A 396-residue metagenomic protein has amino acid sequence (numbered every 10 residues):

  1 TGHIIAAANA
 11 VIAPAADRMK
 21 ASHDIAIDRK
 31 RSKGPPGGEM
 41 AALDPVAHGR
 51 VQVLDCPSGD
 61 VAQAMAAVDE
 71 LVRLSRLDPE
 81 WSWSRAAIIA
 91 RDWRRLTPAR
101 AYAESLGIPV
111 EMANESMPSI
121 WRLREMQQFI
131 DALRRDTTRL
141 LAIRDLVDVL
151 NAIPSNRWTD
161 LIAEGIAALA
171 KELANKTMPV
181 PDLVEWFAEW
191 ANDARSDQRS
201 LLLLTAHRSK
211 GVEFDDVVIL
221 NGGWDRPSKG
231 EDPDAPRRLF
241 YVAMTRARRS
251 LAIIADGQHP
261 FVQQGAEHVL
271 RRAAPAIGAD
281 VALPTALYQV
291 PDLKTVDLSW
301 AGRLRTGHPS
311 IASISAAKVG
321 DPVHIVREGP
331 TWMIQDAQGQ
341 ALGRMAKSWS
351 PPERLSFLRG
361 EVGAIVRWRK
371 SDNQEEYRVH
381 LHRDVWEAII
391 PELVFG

Functional and structural regions predicted by a protein language model:
T1, G211, A346: Short, conserved phosphate/pyrophosphate- and ester-handling motifs at nucleotide-, phospho-/glycolipid
T1-P36: Conserved coupling/interface region of RecA-like P-loop/ASCE motor cores
H3-V11, A66, E70, P98-S105 (+1 more regions): Alpha-helical scaffold elements adjacent to nucleotide-binding pockets in ATP/GTP-utilizing enzyme cores
P36-A66: Glycine-rich phosphate-binding "P-loop"
V51, P227-S299: Accessory/regulatory regions of helicases
Q63-R73, L239: Well-ordered alpha-helical segments embedded in enzymatic catalytic cores
V72, R76-D234, A247-L251, R271-A282: Core RecA-like ATPase module of SF1/SF2 helicases and allied nucleic-acid translocases
G265-G396: Conserved active-site motif detector
